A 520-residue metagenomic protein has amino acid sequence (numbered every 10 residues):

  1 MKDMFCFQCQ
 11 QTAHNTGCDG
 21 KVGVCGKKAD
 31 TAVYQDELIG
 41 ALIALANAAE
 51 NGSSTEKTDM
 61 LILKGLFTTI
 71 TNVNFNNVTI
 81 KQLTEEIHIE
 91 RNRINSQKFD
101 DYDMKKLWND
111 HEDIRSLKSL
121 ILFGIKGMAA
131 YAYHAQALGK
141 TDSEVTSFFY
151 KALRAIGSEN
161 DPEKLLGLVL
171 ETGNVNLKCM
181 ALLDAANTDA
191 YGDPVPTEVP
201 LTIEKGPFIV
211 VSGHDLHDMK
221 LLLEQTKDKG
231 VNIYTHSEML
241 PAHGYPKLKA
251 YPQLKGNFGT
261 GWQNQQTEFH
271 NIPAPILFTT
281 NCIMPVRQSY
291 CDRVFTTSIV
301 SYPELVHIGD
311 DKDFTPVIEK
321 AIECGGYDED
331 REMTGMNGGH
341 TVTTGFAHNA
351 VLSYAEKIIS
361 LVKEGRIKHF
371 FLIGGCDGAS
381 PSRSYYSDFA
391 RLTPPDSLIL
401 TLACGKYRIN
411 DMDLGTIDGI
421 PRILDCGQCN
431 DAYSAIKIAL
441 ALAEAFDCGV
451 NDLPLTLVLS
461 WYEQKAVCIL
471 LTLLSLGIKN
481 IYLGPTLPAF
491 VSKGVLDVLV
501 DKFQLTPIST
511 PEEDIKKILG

Functional and structural regions predicted by a protein language model:
K2-T31, Q35-D36, I43-A44, L170-G520: Anaerobic metallocofactor- and corrinoid-dependent redox/one-carbon enzyme cores, especially those from methanogenesis
I39-A190: Electropositive, gly/pro-rich neighborhoods at or near active sites that engage anionic ligands
